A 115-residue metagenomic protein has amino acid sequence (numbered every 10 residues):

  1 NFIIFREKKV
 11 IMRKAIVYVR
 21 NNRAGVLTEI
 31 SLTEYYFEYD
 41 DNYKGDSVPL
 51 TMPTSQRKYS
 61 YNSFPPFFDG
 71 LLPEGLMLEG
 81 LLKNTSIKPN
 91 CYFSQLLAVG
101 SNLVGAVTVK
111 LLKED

Functional and structural regions predicted by a protein language model:
N1-D115: Phosphate/dinucleotide-binding and metal-coordinating scaffold of catalytic cores in nucleotide-dependent enzymes
